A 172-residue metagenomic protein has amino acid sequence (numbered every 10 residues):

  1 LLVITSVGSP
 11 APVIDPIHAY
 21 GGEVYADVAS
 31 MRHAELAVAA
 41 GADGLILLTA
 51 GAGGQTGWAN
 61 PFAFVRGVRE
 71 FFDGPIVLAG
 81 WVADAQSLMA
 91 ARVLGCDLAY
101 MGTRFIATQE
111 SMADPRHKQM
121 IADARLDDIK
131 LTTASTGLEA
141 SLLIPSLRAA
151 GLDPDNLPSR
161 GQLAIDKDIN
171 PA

Functional and structural regions predicted by a protein language model:
L1-P75: Active-site entrance/lid segments in N-terminal catalytic domains of soluble metabolic enzymes
P61-V77, A83-A172: Conserved active-site-proximal phosphate/metal-binding subdomains
